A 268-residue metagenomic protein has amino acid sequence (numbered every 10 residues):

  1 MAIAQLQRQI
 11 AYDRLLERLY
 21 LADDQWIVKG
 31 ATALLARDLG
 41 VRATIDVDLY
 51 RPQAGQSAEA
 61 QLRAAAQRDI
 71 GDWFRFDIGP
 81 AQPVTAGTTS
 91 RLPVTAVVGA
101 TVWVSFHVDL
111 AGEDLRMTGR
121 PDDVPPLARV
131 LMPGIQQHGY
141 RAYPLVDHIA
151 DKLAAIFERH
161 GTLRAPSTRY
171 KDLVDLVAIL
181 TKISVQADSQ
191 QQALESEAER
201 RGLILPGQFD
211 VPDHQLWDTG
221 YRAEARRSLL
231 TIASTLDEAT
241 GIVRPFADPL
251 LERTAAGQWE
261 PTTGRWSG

Functional and structural regions predicted by a protein language model:
M1-W26, L35-V47, R51-G268: Structured mid-to-C-terminal alpha-helical surface segments
